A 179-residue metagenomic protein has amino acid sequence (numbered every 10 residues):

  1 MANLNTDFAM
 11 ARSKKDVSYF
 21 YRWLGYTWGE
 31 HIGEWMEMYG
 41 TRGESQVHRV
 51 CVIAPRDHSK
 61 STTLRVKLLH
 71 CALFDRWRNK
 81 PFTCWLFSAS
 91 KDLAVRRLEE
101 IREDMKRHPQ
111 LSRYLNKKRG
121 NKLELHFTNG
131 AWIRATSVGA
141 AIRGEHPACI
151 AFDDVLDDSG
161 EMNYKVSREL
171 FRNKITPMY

Functional and structural regions predicted by a protein language model:
A2-Y179: Phosphate/NTP-binding elements of NTP-utilizing enzymes
